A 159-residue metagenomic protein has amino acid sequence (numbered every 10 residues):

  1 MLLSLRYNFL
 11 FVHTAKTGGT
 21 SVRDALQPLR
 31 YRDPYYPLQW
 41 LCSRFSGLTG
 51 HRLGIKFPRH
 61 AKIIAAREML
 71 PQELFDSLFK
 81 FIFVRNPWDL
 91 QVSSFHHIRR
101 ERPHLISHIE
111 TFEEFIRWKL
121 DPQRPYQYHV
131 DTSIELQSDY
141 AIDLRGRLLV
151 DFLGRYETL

Functional and structural regions predicted by a protein language model:
M1-L159: Membrane-interface amphipathic segments in extracytoplasmic regions
